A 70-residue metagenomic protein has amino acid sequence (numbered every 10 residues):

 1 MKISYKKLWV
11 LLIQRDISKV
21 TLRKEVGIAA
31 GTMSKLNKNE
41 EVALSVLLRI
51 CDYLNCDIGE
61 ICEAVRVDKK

Functional and structural regions predicted by a protein language model:
M1-V20: A short, Lys/Arg-rich alpha-helix, primarily the initiator
K2, V10, K35, C62-K70: Short, charged recognition helix plus adjacent turn of helix-turn-helix-like nucleic-acid-binding domains
L12, R23, N37, C51: The alpha-helix within a helix-turn-helix
T21, T32, V46, E60: Residues in the helix-turn-helix
G27-V42: Recognition helix of helix-turn-helix/homeodomain-like DNA-binding domains that insert into the DNA major groove
N39-D52: Short, basic-rich loop-to-helix N-cap that marks the start of a DNA-contacting helix
